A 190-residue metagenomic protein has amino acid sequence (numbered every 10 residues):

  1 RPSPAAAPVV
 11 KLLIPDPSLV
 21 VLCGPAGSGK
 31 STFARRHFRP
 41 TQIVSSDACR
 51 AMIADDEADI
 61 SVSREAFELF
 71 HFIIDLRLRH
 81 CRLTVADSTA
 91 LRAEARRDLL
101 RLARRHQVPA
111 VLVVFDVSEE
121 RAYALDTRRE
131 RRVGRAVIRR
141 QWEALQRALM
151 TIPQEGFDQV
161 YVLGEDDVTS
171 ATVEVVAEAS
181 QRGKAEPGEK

Functional and structural regions predicted by a protein language model:
R1-P8: N-terminal pre-Walker A segment at the start of P-loop NTPase domains
V9-L22, T32, R36, D55 (+4 more regions): Catalytic phosphate/metal-binding cores of nucleic-acid and nucleotide-processing enzymes, i.e., regions that mediate
V10-C23, E119-K190: Conserved GTP-binding G-domain of TRAFAC-class P-loop NTPases and closely related GTPase folds
S28-R82, R121-Y123: Conserved substrate/cofactor phosphate-moiety recognition/catalytic segment in nucleotide-dependent phosphotransferases
I43, A110-L112, Q159-V162: Conserved beta-strand scaffold positions in the cores of enzyme catalytic domains, especially in NTP/NDP-utilizing
A48-R50, A90-L91, D116-R121, D167-T169: Conserved nucleotide-binding/hydrolysis micro-motifs of P-loop NTPases
D87-L99: Acidic, metal-coordinating catalytic cores used for nucleic-acid/nucleotide bond scission and strand-transfer chemistry
H106-L125: Conserved phosphate-donor/acceptor-positioning beta-strand/loop module used by diverse small-molecule
